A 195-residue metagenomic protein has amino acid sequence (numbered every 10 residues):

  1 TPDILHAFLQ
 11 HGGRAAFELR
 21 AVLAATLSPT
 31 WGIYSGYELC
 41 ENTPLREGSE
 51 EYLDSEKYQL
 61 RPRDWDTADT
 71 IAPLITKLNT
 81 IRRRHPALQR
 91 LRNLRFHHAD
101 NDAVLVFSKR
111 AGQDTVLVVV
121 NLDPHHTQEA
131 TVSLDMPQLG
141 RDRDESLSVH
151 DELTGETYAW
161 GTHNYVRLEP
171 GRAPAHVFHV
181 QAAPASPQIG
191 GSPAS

Functional and structural regions predicted by a protein language model:
A7-G12, F17-R20, L27-S28, I33 (+1 more regions): Carbohydrate-interacting/catalytic domains
